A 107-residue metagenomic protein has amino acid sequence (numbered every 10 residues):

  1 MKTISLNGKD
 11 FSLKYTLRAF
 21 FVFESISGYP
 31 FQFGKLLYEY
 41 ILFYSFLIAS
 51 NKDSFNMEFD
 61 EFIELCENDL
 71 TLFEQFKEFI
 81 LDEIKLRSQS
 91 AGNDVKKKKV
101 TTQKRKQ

Functional and structural regions predicted by a protein language model:
M1-D10, R18-F21, S25-K35, I41 (+1 more regions): Charged interaction scaffolds used for protein-protein
E39-A49: Short, hydrophobic/amphipathic alpha-helical patches that form generic packing surfaces within helical domains
